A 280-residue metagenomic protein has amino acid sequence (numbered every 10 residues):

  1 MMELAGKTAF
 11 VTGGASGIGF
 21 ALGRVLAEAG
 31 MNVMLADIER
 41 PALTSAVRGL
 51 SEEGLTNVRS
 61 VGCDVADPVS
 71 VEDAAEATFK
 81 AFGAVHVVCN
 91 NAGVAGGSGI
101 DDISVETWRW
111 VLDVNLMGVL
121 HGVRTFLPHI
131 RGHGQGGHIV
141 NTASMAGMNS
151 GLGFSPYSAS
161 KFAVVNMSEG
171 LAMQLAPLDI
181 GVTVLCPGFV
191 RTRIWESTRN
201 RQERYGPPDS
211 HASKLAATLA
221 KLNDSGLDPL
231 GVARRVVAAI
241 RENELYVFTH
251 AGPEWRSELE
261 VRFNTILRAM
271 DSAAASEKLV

Functional and structural regions predicted by a protein language model:
M2-M34: Canonical Rossmann dinucleotide-binding motif of NAD(H)/NADP(H)-dependent dehydrogenases/reductases, specifically
A29-A46: Conserved glycine-rich Rossmann-like NAD(P)H-binding loop of the short-chain dehydrogenase/reductase
R40-P41, V61-D73, V105: The beta1-alpha1 cofactor-binding region of Rossmann-like NAD(H)/NADP(H)-dependent oxidoreductases
G99-I100, S104-R109: Substrate-binding pocket helix/loop in short-chain dehydrogenase/reductase
V123, S160: Active-site helix of classical SDR
S144: Residue(s) in the substrate-gating loop at a strand-loop-helix junction that position the organic substrate next
P177-V247: SDR active-site lid
